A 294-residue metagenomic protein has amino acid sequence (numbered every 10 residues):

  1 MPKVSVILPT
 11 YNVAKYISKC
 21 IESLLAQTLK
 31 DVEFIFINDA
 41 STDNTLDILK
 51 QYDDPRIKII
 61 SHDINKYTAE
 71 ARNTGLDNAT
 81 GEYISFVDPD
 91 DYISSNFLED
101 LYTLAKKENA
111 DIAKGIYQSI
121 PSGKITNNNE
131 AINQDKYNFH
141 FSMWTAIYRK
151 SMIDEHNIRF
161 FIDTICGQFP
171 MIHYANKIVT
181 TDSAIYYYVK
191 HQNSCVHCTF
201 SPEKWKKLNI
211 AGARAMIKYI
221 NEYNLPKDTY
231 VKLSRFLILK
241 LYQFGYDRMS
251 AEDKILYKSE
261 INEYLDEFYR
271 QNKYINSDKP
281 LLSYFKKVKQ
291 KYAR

Functional and structural regions predicted by a protein language model:
M1-L25: N-proximal low-complexity "stem/linker" segments adjacent to membrane-targeting elements
P2-S5, E33, C166: Cell-envelope/extracellular polymer assembly enzymes that use nucleotide-activated donors
K3, D247-R294: Membrane-interface aromatic/basic loop that binds lipid-linked glycans or pyrophosphate carriers, typified by
S23, N38-D47, I64, D88: A conserved acidic beta->alpha catalytic loop
H62-A79: Glycine-rich, basic loop-to-helix element that forms the pyrophosphate-binding segment of sugar-nucleotide handling
I84: Short aromatic/hydrophobic "clamp" motif used to bind/position activated sugar donors
S94-F161: Flexible acidic/His/Gly-enriched loops in nucleotide-sugar-dependent glycosyltransferase catalytic domains
A131-K206: Conserved nucleotide-sugar donor-binding catalytic segment
